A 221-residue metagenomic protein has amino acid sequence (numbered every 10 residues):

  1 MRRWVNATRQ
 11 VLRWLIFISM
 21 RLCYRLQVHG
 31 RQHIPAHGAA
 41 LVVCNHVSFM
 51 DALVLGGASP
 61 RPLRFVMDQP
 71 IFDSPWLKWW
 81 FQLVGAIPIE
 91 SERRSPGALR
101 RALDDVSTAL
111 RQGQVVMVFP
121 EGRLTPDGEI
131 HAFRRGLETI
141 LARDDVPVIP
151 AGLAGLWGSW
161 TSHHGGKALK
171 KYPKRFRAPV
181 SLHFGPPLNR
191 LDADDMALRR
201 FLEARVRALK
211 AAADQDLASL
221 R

Functional and structural regions predicted by a protein language model:
M1-A36, V54, R61, D73-V84: A transmembrane-helix-recognition feature enriched in membrane-embedded lipid enzymes and envelope glyco-/phospholipid
R21-H29, L99-R100, H163-K167: Short gly/ser/thr-rich secondary-structure transition/capping motifs
P35-S95: Catalytic core of membrane glycerolipid acyltransferases/transacylases, capturing the structured, soluble-facing
G38-C44, Q114-P120, V146: Generic beta-sheet signal
L55, W80, T108, T139-R143: Hydrophobic/aromatic ligand-binding patch that stacks against planar heteroaromatic rings of cofactors or nucleotides
I87-Q114: Helix-adjacent hinge/juxtasegments
S107-E138: Catalytic-site beta-strand/loop segments enriched in glycine and acidic/polar residues
E129-D194: A cross-family acyltransferase "interaction/gating" segment
